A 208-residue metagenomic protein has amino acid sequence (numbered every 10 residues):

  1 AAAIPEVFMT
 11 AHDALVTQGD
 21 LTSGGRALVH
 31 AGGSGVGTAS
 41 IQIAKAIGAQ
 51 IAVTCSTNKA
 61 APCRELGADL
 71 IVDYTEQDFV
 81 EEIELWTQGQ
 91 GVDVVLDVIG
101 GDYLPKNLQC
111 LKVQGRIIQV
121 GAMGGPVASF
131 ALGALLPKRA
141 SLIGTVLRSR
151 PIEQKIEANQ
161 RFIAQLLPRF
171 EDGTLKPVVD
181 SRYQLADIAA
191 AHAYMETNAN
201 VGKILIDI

Functional and structural regions predicted by a protein language model:
A1-E76: Mid-domain Rossmann-like dinucleotide-binding core that forms the NAD(H)/NADP(H) cofactor-binding site
S23-G25, V92, Q114: Phosphate-coordination loops involved in phosphoryl transfer and adenosine-cofactor binding
L28, V72, V95-L96, I118: N-terminal Rossmann-like NAD(P) cofactor-binding module of classical short-chain dehydrogenase/reductase
A31-G32, I99, A122: NAD(P)H cofactor-binding loop motif with strongest signal on the N-terminal glycine-rich segment
C55, R64, D102-T174, D207-I208: Glycine-rich phosphate-binding loop and adjacent beta-alpha segment of Rossmann(oid) nucleotide-cofactor-binding
D78-G89: Short amphipathic alpha-helix with an adjacent loop that forms part of the alpha/beta core around
L167, D172-S181, A189-I208: C-terminal capping/lid region of NAD(P)-dependent oxidoreductase domains
